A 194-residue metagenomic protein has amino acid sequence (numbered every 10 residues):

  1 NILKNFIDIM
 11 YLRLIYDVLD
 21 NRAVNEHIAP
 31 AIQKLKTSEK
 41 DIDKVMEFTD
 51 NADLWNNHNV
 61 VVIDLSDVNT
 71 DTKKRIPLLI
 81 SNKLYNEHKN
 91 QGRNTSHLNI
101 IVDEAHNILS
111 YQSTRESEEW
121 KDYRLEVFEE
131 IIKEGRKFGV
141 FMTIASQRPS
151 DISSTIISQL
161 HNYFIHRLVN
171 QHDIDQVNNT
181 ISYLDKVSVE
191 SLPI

Functional and structural regions predicted by a protein language model:
N1-E130: P-loop NTPase motor domains
R124-I194: Conserved ATP-driven motor cores of ASCE-family P-loop NTPases powering translocation/secretion/packaging/pilus
